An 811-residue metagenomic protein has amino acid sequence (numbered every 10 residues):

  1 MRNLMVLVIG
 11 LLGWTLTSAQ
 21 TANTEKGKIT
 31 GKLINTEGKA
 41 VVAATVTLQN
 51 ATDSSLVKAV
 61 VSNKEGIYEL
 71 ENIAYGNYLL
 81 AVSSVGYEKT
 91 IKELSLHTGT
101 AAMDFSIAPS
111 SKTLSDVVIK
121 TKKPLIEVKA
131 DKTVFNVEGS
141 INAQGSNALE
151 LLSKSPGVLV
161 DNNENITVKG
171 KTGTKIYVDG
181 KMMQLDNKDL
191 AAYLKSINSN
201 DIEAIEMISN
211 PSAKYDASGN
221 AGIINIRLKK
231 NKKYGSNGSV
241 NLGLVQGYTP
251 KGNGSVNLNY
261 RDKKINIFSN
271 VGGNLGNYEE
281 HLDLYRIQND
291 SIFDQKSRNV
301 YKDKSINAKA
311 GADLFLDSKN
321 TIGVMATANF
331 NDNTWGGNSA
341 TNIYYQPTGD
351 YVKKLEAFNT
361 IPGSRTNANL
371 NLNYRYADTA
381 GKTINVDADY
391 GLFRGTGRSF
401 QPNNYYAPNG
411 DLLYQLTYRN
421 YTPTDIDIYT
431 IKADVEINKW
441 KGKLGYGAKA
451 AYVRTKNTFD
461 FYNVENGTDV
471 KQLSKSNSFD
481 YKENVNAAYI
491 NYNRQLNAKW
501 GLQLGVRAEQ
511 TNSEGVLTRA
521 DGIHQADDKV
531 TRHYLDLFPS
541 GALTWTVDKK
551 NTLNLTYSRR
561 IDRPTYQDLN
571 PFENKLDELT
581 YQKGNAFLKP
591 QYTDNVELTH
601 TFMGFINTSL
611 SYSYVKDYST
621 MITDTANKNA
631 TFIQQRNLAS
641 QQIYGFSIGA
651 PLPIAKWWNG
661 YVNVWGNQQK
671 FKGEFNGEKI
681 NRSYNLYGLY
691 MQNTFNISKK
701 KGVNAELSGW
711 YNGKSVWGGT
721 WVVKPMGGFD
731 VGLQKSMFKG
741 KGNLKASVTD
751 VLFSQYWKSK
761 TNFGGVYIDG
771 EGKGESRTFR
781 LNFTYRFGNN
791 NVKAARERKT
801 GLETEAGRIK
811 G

Functional and structural regions predicted by a protein language model:
I34-K39, T45-Q49, S83-Y87, H97-I141 (+4 more regions): Short, acidic, small-residue-rich periplasmic hinge/interaction motif at the N-terminus of Gram-negative outer-membrane
A51-I67: Short, acidic Ser/Thr/Gly-rich low-complexity loop/linker segments typical of extracellular and cell-surface proteins
E71, K181-S209: Short acidic/polar hinge/loop motifs at secondary-structure boundaries that mediate gating or recognition
A102-S106, A148-L151, L190-Y193, M207 (+2 more regions): N-terminal periplasmic accessory domains that precede and gate Gram-negative outer-membrane beta-barrel machines
A217-I224, K232-L282, D303-I306: Outer-membrane beta-barrel translocator/receptor signature
K296, I428-K432, K471-N477, K589 (+4 more regions): Outer membrane beta-barrel strand-and-loop segments of large Gram-negative receptors, especially TonB-dependent
N307-N331, N359-L517, T546-N551, G604-L610 (+2 more regions): Face-selective signature of the C-terminal outer-membrane beta-barrel domain
T424, N477-E483, R532, I561-S609 (+4 more regions): Outer-membrane beta-barrel signature, preferentially recognizing the C-terminal barrel domain of Gram-negative
